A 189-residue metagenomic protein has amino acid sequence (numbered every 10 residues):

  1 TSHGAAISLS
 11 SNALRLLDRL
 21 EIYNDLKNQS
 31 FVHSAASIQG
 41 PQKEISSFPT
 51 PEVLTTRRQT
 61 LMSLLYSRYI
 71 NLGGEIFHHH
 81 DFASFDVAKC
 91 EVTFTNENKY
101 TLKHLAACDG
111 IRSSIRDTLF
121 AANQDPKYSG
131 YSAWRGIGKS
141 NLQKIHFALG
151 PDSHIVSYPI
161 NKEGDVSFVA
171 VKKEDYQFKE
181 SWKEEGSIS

Functional and structural regions predicted by a protein language model:
T1: N-terminal Rossmann-like FAD-binding beta1-loop-alpha1 element of flavoenzymes
G4, S10-I137, D175-I188: Conserved N-terminal helical subregion
K144-E180, E184-E185: Active-site substrate-recognition segment that forms the wall of the catalytic cavity or substrate channel
